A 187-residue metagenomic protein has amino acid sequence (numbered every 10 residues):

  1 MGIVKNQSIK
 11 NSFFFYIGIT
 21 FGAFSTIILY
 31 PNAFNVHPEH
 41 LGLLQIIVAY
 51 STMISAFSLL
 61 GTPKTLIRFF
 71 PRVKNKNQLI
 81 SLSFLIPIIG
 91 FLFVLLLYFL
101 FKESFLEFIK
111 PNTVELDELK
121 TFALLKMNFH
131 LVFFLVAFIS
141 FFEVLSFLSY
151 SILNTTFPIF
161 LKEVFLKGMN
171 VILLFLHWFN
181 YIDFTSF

Functional and structural regions predicted by a protein language model:
I3-P63, F91, L95-F99, L135 (+1 more regions): Signature of the first transmembrane helix
V4-S12, Y16, A49, K76-I80 (+6 more regions): Hydrophobic, aromatic-rich alpha-helical transmembrane segments and their membrane-interface anchor motifs
N6, K74, I182-T185: Alpha-helix initiation/capping motif
A33-P38, I54-P87, L106-P111, Y150-F157: Transmembrane-helix boundary and interhelical linker motifs in polytopic inner-membrane proteins
P87-F187: Hydrophobic transmembrane helix module of multi-pass membrane transport proteins
